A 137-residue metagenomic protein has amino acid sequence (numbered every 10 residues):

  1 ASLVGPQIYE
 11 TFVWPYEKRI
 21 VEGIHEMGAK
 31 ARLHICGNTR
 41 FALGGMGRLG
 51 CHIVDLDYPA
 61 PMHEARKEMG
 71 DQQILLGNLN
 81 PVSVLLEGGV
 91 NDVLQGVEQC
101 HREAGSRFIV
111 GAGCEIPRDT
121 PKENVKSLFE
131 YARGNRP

Functional and structural regions predicted by a protein language model:
A1-P137: Active-site loop segments of alpha/beta catalytic cores
